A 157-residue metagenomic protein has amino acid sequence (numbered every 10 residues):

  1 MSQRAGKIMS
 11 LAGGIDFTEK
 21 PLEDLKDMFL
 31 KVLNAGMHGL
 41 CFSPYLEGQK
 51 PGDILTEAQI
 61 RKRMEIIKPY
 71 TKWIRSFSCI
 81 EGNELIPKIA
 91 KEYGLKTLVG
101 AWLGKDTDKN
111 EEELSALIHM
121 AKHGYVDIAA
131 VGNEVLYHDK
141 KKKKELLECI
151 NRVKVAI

Functional and structural regions predicted by a protein language model:
M1-I66: N-terminal carbohydrate-binding accessory modules
L30, E65, K88, H119 (+1 more regions): Surface-exposed charge patches
N34, W102, A156-I157: Contiguous N-terminal and early-domain "leader" segments and peripheral loops that mark the onset or edge of a domain
M37-E112: N-terminal carbohydrate-binding/catalytic regions of secreted carbohydrate-active enzymes
Q49-P51, E57, D108-I157: Active-site cleft segment of glycoside hydrolase catalytic domains centered on the general acid/base Glu
